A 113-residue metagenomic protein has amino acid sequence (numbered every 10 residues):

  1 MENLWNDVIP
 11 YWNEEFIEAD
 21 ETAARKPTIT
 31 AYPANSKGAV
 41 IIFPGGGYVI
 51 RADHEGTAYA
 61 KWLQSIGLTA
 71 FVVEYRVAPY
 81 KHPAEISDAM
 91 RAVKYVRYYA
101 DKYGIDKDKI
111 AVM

Functional and structural regions predicted by a protein language model:
M1-N35, H82-P83: N-terminal cap/lid segment of alpha/beta-hydrolase-fold proteins
K37-G46: Short beta-strand element of the alpha/beta-hydrolase
G46, E74-A78: Short beta-to-alpha linker loops that shape the active-site pocket of alpha/beta-hydrolase fold enzymes
G47-I50, A70, Y95: Serine-hydrolase catalytic-loop signature spanning alpha/beta hydrolases and amidase-signature enzymes
A52-F71: Short amphipathic alpha-helix adjacent to the substrate-entry channel of hydrolases
A52-H54, Y75, H82: Conserved catalytic-core motifs of eukaryotic protein kinase domains, centered on the activation segment
M90-V93: Generic structural signal for well-ordered alpha-helices, preferentially at hydrophobic/aromatic core positions
Y95-V112: Gly/Ser-rich "nucleophile elbow"/oxyanion-hole loop immediately N-terminal to the catalytic nucleophile in hydrolases
